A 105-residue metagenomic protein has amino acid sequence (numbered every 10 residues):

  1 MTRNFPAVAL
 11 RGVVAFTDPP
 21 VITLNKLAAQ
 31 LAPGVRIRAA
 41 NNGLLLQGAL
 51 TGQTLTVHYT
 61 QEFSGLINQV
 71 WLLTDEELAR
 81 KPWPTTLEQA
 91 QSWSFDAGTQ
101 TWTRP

Functional and structural regions predicted by a protein language model:
M1-L24, G43-P105: Short, flexible, surface-exposed loop segments at domain boundaries
A29-L45: Beta-strand/loop nucleic-acid-binding surfaces
